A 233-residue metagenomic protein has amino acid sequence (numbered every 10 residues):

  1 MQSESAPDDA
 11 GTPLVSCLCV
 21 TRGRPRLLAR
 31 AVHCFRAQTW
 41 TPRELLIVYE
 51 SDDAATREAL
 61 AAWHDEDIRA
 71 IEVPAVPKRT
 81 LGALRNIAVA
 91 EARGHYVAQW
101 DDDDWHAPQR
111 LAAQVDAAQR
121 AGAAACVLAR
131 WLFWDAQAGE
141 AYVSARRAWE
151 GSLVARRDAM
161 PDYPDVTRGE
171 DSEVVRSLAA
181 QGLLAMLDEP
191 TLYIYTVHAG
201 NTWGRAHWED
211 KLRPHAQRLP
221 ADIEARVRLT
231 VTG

Functional and structural regions predicted by a protein language model:
M1-A37: N-proximal low-complexity "stem/linker" segments adjacent to membrane-targeting elements
P13-S16, E44, E173: Cell-envelope/extracellular polymer assembly enzymes that use nucleotide-activated donors
V32-V76: Acidic donor-binding segment of Leloir-type glycosyltransferases
A75-A92: Glycine-rich, basic loop-to-helix element that forms the pyrophosphate-binding segment of sugar-nucleotide handling
V97: Short aromatic/hydrophobic "clamp" motif used to bind/position activated sugar donors
Q109-E140: Conserved donor NDP-sugar-binding/catalytic core segment of glycosyltransferases
A129, A185-L192, V197: Catalytic beta-strand/loop signature of glycosyltransferases that borders the donor
R168-S177: Acidic donor-binding loop at a coil-to-helix junction in glycosyltransferase catalytic cores that engages
